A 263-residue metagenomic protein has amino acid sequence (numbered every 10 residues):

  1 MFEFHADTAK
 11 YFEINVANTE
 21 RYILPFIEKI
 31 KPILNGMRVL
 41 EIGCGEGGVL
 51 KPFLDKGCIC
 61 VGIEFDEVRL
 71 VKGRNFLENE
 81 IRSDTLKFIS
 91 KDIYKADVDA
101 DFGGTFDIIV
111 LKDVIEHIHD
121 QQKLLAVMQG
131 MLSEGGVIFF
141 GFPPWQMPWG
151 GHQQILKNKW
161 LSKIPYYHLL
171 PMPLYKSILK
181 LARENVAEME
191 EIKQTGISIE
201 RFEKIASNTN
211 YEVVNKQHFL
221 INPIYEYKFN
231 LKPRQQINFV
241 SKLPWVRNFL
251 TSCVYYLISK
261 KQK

Functional and structural regions predicted by a protein language model:
M1-G104, I108, L125, I221 (+2 more regions): Conserved N-terminal segment of class I S-adenosyl-L-methionine
E67, I118-H119: A structural helix-start
K95, E116, M147: Active-site micro-motifs of SAM-dependent methyltransferase domains
L111-K112: A short beta-strand submotif of the Rossmann-like class I SAM-dependent methyltransferase core that lines
I115, Q129: A conserved short alpha-helix in the GNAT/GCN5 acetyltransferase fold that borders and helps form the acetyl-CoA
H119-V127, V137-Y256: S-adenosyl-L-methionine-dependent methyltransferase catalytic module, highlighting the catalytic core
W145, K261-K263: Generic structural motif
